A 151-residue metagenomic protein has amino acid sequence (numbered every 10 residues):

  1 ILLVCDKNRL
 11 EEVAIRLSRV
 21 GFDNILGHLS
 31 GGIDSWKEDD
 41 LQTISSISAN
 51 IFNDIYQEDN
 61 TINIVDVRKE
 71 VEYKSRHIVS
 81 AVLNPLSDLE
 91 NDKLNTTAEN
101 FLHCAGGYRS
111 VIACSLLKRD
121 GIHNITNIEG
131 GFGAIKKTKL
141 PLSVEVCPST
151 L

Functional and structural regions predicted by a protein language model:
I1-N63, V67-L151: Rhodanese-like catalytic fold shared by cysteine-dependent sulfurtransferases and DSP/PTP-type phosphatases
